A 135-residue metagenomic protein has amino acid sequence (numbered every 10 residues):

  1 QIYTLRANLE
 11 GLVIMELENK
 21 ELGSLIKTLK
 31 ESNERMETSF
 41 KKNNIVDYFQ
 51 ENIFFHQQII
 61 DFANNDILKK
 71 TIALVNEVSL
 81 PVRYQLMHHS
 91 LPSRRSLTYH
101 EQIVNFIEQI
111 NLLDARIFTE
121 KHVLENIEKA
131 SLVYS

Functional and structural regions predicted by a protein language model:
Q1-T4: HTH-adjacent hinge/linker in prokaryotic transcriptional regulators
R6-N8, I14, N19-Y84, T98-N105 (+1 more regions): Conserved amphipathic alpha-helical segments that form helical-bundle/coiled-coil interaction surfaces
L91-R94: Active-site loop of classical SDR/Rossmann-like NAD(P)-dependent oxidoreductases, centered on the catalytic Tyr-X3-Lys
I110: Residue-level signal for the nucleotide or nucleotide-sugar donor/cofactor binding architecture
L124-V133: Short arginine-rich
